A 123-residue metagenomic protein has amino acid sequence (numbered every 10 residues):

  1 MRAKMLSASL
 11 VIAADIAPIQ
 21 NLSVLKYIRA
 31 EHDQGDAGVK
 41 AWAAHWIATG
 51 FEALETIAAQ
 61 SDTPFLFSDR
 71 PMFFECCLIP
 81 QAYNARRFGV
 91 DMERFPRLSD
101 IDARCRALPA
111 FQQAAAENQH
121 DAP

Functional and structural regions predicted by a protein language model:
M1-A8, M72: Alpha-helical scaffolds flanking conserved acidic
M5-A8, L98, A115: A structural signal for short hydrophobic/aromatic patches embedded in well-ordered alpha helices
S9-I16: Alpha-helical transition-metal enzyme core signature, strongest for iron centers
L10, A103, Q119-H120: Short amphipathic alpha-helical surface patches that mediate protein-protein
I16-A107: GST-like fold's C-terminal all-alpha helical module
R29, Q119-P123: Carbohydrate-binding/catalytic loop surfaces
